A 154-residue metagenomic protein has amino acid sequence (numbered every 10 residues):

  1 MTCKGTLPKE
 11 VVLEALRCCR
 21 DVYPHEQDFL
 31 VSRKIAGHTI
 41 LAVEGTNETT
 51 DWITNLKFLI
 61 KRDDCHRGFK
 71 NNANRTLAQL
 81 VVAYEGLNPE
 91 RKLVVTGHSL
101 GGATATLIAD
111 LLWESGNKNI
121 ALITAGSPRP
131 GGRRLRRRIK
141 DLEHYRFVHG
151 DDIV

Functional and structural regions predicted by a protein language model:
M1-T96, L100-V154: Non-catalytic, mobile gating and regulatory segments of ester bond hydrolases
